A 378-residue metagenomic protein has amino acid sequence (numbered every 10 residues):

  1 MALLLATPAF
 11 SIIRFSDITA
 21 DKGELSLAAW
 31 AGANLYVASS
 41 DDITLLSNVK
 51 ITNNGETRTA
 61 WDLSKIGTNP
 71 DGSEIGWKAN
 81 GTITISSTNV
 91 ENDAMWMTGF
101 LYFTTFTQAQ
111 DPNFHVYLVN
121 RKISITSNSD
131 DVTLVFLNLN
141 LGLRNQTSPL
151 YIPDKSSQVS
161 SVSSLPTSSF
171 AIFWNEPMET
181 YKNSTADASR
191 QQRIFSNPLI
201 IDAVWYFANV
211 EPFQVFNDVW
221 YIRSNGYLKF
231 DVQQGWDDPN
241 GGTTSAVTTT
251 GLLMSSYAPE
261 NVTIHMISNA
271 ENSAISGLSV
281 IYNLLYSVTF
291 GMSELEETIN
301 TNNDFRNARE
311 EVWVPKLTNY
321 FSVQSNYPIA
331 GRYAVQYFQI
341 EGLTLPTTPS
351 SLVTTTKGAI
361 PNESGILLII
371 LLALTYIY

Functional and structural regions predicted by a protein language model:
A9-K357, G365-Y376: Domain-level representation of secreted and single-pass membrane ectodomains enriched in extracellular protease systems
